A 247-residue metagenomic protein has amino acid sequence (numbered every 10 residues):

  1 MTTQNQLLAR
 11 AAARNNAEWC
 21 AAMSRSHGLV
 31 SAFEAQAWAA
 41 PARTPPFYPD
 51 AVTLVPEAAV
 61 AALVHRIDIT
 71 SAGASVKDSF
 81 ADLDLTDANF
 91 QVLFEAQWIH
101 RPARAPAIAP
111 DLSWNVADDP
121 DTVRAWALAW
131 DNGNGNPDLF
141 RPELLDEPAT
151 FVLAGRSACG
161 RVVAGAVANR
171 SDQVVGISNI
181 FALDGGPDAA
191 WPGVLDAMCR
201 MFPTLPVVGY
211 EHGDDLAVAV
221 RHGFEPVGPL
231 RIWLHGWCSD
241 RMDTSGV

Functional and structural regions predicted by a protein language model:
M1-G28, W38-R43, P102-A107, N169-S171 (+1 more regions): Terminal substrate-recognition subdomain of acyl/acetyltransferases
M1-T70, W130-A149, G246-V247: N-terminal charged segments
L29-S31, N89-F90, T150, F224: Short glycine-aromatic motifs
V52-A58, I180-P187: A short, internal acetyl-CoA/4′-phosphopantetheine-binding micro-motif in the GNAT/acyltransferase core
L54-P120, L195-C199, T204-A217, R221-S239: Acyl-donor-binding surface of acyltransferase catalytic domains
D119-A129, S245: A short, well-structured alpha-helix characteristic of acyl/acetyltransferase catalytic modules
G135-L183, G228: A conserved beta-strand-loop-helix scaffold within acyl/acetyltransferase catalytic domains
G185-A197: Conserved acetyl-CoA pyrophosphate-binding loop and the N-cap/start of the following alpha-helix in GNAT-like
